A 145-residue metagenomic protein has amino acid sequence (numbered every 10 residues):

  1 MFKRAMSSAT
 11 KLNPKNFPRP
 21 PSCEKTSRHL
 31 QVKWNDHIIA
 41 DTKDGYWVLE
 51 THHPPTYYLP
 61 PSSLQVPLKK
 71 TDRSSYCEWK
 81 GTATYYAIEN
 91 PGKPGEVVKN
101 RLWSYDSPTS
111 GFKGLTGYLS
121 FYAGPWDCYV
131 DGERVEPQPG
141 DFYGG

Functional and structural regions predicted by a protein language model:
F2-G145: Terminal leader/tail segments of proteins
